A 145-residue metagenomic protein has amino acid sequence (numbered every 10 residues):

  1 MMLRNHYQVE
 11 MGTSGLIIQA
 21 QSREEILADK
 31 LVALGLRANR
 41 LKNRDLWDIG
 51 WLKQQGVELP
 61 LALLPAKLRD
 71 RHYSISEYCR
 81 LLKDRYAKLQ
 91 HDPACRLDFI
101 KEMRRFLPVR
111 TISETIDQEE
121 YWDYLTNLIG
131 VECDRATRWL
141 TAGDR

Functional and structural regions predicted by a protein language model:
M1-R145: Structured mid-to-C-terminal alpha-helical surface segments
